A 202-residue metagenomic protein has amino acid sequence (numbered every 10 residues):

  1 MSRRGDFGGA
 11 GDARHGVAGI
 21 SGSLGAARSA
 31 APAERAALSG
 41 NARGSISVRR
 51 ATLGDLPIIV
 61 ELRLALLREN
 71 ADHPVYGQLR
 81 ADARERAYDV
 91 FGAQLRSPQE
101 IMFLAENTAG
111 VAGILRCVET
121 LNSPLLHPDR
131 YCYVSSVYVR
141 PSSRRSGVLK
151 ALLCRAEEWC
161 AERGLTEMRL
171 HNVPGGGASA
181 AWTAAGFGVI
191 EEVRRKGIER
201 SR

Functional and structural regions predicted by a protein language model:
S2-F7, D12-G54, R202: Conserved N-terminal entry element of GNAT/NAT acetyltransferase domains
S47-E61, N70-D72: A short beta-loop-alpha structural element at the N-terminal edge of CoA-dependent acyl/N-acetyltransferase catalytic
L64-V90: Conserved GNAT-fold acetyl-CoA-binding loop/helix
Y88-F103: A short helix-loop-beta-strand connector motif used in the catalytic cores of GNAT acetyltransferases and, in some
L104, G110-E119, Y133, Y138: Conserved beta-strand in the GNAT
S136-V139, R145-E158, A184: Conserved acetyl-CoA-binding loop-helix of GNAT-fold acetyltransferases
C160-H171: Conserved GNAT acetyl-CoA-binding A-motif
R169-S179, R195-G197: Conserved beta-strand-loop-alpha-helix junction that forms the acyl-donor binding cleft
